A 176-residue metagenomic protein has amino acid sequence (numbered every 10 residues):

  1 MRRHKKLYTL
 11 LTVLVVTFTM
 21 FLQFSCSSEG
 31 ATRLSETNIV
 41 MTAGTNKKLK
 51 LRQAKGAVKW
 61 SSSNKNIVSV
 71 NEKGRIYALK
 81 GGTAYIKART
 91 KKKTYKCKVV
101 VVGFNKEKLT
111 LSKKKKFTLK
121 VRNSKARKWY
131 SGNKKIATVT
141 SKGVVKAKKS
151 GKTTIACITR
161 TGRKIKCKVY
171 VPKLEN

Functional and structural regions predicted by a protein language model:
R2-H4, Y8, Q23-N176: Extracytoplasmic soluble-region selector
T12-Q23: Bacterial N-terminal signal peptides
